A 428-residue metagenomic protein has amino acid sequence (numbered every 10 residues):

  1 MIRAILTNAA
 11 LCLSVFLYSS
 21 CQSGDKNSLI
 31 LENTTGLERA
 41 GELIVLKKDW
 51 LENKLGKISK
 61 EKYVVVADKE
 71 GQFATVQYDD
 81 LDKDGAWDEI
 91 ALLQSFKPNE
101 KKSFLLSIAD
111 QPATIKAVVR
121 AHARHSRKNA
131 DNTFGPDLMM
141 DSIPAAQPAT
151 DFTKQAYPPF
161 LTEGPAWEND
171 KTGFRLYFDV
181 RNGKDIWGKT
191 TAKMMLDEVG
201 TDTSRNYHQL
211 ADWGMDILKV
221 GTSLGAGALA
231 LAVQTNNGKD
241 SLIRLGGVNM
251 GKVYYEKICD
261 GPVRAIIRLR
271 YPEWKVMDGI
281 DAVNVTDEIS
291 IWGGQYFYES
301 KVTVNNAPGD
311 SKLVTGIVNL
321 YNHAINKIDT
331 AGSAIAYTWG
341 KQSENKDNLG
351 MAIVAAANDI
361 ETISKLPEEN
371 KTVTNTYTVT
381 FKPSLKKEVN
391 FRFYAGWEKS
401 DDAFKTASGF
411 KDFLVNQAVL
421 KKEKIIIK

Functional and structural regions predicted by a protein language model:
M1-I30: Bacterial Sec-dependent N-terminal signal peptides
G24-A146, T150-Q155, T162: Alpha-mannosidase-like glycoside hydrolase catalytic domains involved in N-glycan trimming, generalizing to other
G24-T34, L313-K365: Polysaccharide-binding surfaces and accessory modules of carbohydrate-active proteins
K60-D88, M277-I280, Y321-Y337, N358-E369: Solvent-exposed beta-strand/loop surfaces of large extracellular or lumenal domains
D82-K97, V354-K428: Beta-strand-rich recognition/accessory modules
P112-G246: Solvent-exposed N-terminal domain segments of exported/luminal and surface proteins
D212-W292: Extended, loop-rich substrate-binding clefts of extracytoplasmic carbohydrate-active enzymes
V285, I289-I291, Y296-T330: Acidic (Asp/Glu-rich), glycine- and aromatic
